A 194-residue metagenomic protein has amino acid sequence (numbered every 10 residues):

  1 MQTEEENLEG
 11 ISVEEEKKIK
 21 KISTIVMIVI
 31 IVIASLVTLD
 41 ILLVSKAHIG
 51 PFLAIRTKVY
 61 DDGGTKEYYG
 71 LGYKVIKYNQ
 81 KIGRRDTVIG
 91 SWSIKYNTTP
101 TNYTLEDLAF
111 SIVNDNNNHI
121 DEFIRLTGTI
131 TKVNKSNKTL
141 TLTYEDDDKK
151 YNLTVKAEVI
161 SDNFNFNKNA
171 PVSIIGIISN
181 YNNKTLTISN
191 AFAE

Functional and structural regions predicted by a protein language model:
M1-E15: Low-complexity, intrinsically disordered extramembrane tails and loops of integral membrane proteins
V13-I33: N-terminal Sec-pathway targeting helices
I33-I41: Hydrophobic alpha-helical membrane-insertion segments, chiefly the h-region of N-terminal signal peptides
I41-D61: Alpha-helical transmembrane signal-anchor/signal-peptide segments
R56-T87, P100, N117-N118: Short extracytoplasmic
I89-Y96: Long, low-complexity intrinsically disordered regions
T99-E194: OB-fold and OB-like single-stranded nucleic-acid-recognition modules and their adjacent interaction interfaces
